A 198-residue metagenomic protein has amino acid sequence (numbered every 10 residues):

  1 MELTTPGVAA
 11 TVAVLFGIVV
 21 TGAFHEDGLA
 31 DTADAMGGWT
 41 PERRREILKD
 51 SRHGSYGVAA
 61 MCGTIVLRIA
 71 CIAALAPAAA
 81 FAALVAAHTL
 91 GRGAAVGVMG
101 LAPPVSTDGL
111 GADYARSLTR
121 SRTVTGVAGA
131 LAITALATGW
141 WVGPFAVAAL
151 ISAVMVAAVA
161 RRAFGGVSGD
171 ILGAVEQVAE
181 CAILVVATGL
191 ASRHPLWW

Functional and structural regions predicted by a protein language model:
M1-G22, A33-E46, D50-W198: Hydrophobic alpha-helical transmembrane segments
A23-G28: Juxtamembrane transmembrane-helix boundary signature
